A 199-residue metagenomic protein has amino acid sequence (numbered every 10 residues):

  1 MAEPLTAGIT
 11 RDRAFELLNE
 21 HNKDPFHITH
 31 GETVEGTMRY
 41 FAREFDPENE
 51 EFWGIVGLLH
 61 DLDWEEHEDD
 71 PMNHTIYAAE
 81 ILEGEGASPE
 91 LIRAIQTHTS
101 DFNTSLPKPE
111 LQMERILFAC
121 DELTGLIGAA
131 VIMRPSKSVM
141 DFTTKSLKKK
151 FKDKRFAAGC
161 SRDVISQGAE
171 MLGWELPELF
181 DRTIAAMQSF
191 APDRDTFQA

Functional and structural regions predicted by a protein language model:
M1-D70, P107: Acidic/His-rich, divalent-metal-binding segments that scaffold phosphate/diphosphate chemistry
L5-I9, E48, G86-A87, F142 (+2 more regions): Short coil/turn linker and secondary-structure boundary residues
R11-F15, T75, S88, T144 (+2 more regions): Alpha-helix initiation and N-capping motif
N22-I28, T33-F45, L59, L111-A199: Divalent metal-dependent phosphate-bond-processing catalytic cores, especially two-metal-ion Mg2+/Mn2+ enzymes that act
E48-K154: Divalent metal-dependent catalytic cores for phosphoryl transfer on phosphate-bearing substrates
